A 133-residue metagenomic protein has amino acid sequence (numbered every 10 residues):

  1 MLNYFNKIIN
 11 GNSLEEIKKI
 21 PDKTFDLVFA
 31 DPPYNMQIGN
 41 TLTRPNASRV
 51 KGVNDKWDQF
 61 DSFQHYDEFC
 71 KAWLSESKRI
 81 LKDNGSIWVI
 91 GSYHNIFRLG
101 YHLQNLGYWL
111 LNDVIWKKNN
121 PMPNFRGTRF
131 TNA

Functional and structural regions predicted by a protein language model:
M1-A133: Core catalytic lobe of class I
